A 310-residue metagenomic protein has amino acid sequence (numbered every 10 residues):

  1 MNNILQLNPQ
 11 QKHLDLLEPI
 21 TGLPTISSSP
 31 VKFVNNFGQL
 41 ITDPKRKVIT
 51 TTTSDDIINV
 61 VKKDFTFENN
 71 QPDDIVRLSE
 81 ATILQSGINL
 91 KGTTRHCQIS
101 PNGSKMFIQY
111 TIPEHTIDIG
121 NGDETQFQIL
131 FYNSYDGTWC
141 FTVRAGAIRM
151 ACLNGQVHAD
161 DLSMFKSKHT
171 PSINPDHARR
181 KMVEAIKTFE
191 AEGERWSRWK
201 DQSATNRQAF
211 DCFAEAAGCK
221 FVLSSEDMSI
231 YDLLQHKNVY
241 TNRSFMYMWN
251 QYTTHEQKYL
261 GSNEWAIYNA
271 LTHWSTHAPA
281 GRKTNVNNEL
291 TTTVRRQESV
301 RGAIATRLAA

Functional and structural regions predicted by a protein language model:
M1-R77, G87: Feature for intrinsically disordered/low-complexity regulatory segments and propeptides
M1-V34, C97-Q98, T111-A310: Intrinsically disordered, low-complexity regions enriched in serine/threonine
D55, L84-N89, I117-T125: Intrinsically disordered, low-complexity coil segments
I58, I83, G146-M150: Generic hydrophobic segment detector
V60-E68, R77-E80, T94, Q98 (+1 more regions): Charge-dense, intrinsically disordered terminal/linker segments
N70-A81, G103-F107, Q126: Short, well-structured alpha-helical interface segments that form or flank functional binding sites
T82-L84, N89, N174, K181: Generic signature of intrinsically disordered, low-complexity, basic-rich segments and short cationic peptides
L84-E114: A short acidic/basic microdomain associated with nuclease active sites
